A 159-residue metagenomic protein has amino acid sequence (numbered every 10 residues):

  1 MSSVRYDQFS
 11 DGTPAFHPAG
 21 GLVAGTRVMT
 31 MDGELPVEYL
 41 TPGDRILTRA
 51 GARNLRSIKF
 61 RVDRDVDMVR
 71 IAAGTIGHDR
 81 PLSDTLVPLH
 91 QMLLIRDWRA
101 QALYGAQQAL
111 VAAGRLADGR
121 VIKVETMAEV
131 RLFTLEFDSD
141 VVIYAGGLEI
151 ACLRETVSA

Functional and structural regions predicted by a protein language model:
M1-T41, R154-A159: Protein maturation boundaries and topogenic segments
V23-T30, R45-S158: Long beta-strand-rich cores associated with HINT superfamily self-processing modules
